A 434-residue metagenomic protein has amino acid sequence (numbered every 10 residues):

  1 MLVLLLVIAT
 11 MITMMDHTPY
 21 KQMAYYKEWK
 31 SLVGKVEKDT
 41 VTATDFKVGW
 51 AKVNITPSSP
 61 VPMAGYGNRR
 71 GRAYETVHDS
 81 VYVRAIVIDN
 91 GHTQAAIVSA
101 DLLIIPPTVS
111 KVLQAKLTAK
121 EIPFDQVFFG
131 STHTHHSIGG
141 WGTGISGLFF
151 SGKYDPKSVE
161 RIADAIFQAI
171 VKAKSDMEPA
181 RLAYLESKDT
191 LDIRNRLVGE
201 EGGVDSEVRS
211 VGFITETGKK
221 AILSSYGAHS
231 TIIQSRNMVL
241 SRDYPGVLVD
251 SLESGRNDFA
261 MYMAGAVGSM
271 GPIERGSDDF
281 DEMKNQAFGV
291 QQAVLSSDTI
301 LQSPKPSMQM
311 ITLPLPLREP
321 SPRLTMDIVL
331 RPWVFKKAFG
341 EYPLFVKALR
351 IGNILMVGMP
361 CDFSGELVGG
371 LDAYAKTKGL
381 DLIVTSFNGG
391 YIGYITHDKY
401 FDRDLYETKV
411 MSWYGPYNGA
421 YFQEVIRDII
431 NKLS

Functional and structural regions predicted by a protein language model:
L2-L4, A9-G130, S137-F259, M263-V267 (+3 more regions): Conserved beta-alpha junction segments in alpha/beta enzyme cores
V290-A293: Anionic-ligand-binding alpha/beta catalytic cores of soluble enzymes and soluble regulatory domains that recognize
S297-T299: Accessory structured domains or lobes within enzymes
